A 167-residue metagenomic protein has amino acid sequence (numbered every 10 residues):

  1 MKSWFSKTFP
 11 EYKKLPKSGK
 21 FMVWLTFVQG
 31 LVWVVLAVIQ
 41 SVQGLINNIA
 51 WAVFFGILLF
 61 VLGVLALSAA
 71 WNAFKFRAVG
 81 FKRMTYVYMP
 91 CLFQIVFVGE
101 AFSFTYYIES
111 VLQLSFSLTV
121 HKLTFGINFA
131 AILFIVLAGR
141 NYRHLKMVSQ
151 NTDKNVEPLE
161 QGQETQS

Functional and structural regions predicted by a protein language model:
M1-S167: Topology signature of small-to-medium multi-pass alpha-helical membrane proteins
